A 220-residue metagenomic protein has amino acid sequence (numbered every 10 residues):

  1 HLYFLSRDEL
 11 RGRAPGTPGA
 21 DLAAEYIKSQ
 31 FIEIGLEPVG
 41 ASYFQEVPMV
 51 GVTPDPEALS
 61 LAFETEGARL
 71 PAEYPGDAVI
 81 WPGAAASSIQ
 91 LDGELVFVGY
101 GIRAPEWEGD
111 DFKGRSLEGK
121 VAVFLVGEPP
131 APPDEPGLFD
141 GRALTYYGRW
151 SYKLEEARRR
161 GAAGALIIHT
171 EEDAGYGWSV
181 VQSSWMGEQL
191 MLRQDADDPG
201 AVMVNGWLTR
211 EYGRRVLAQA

Functional and structural regions predicted by a protein language model:
H1-G12, D198-P199: Acidic/histidine-rich, surface-exposed loop or edge segments in extracytoplasmic proteins
F4, P18-E33, S42, R149-E156 (+3 more regions): Extracytoplasmic/secreted proteins, especially bacterial periplasmic and envelope-associated proteins
R11-P136: Noncatalytic luminal/extracellular "stalk/propeptide" segments of secretory-pathway proteins
R13, T17, A143, V202-G206: Hydrophobic alpha-helical scaffolding
G51-T65, W178-Q194: Short, structured secondary-structure boundary patches
P75, R159-E172, Y176, W185 (+1 more regions): Long, well-ordered, tryptophan-enriched scaffold segments
V96-Q182: A conserved hydrophobic secondary-structure block that centers on an alpha-helix together with its immediately flanking
